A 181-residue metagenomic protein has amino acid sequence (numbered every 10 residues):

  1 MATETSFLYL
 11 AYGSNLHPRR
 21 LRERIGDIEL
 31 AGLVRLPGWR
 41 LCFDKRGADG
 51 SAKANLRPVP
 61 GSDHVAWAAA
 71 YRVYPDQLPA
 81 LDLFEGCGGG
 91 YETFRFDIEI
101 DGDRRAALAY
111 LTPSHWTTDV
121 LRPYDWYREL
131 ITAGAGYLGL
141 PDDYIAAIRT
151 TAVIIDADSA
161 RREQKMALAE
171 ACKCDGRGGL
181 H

Functional and structural regions predicted by a protein language model:
A2-H181: Glycine-aromatic micro-motifs
